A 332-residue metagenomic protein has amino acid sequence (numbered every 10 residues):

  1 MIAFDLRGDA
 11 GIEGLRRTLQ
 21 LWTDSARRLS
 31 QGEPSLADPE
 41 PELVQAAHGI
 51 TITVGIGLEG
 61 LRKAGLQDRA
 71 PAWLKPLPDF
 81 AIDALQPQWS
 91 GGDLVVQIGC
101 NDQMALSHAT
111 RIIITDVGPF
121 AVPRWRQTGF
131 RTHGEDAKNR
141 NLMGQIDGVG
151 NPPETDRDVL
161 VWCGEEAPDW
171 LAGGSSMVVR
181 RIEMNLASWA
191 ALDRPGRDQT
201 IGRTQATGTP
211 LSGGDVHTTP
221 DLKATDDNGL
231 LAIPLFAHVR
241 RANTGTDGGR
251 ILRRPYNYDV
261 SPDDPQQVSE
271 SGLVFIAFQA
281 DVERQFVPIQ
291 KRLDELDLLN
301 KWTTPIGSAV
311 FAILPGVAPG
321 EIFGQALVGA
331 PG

Functional and structural regions predicted by a protein language model:
M1-G332: Long, histidine/aromatic-enriched segments associated with O2/redox biology
